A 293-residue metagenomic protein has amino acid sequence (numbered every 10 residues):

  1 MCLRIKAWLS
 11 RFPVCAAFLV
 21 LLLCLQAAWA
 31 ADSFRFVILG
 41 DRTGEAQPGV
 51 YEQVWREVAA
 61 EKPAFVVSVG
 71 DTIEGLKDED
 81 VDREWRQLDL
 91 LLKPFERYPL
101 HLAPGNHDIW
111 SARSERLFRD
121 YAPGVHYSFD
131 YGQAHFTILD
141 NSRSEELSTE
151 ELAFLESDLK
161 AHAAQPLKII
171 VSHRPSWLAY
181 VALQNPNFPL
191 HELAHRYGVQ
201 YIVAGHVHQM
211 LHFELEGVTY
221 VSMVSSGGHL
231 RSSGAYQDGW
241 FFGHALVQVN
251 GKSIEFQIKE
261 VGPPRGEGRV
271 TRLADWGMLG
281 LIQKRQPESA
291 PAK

Functional and structural regions predicted by a protein language model:
M1-R11: N-terminal secretory signal peptides that target proteins for export/translocation
P13-Q26: Bacterial N-terminal signal peptides
A27-W85, A161, K293: N-terminal active-site segment of His-dependent metallophosphoesterases
F36, V66, F136, K168-I169: Hydrophobic beta-strand anchors of alpha/beta hydrolase catalytic cores
D41, G70-D71, G105-N106, H173 (+1 more regions): Active-site glycine-centered loops adjacent to acidic/histidine catalytic or metal-binding residues that shape
A59, E79-L167, P186-Y201, V207-G251 (+1 more regions): Extended active-site neighborhood of metal-dependent phosphoesterases/phosphodiesterases
H162-A179: Short acidic, glycine-rich surface-loop motifs adjacent to enzyme active sites
A179-V181, A245-K293: A short C-terminal boundary segment appended to hydrolase-like catalytic domains
